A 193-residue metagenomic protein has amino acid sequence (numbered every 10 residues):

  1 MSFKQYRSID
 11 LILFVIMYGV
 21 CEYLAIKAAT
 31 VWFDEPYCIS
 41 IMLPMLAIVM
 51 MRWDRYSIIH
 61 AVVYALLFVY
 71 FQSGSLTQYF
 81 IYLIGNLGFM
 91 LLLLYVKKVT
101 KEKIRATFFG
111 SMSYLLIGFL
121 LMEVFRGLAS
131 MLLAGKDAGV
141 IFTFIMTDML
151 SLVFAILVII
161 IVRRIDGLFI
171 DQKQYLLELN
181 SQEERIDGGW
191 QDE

Functional and structural regions predicted by a protein language model:
M1-M51: Hydrophobic transmembrane alpha-helices
G19, Y23, M90, F119 (+1 more regions): Alpha-helical transmembrane segments
G19-E22, A65-L66, N86: Residue-level recognition of pore/gate-forming positions within transmembrane alpha-helices of multi-pass
A28-P36, S75-G85, Y95-E193: Membrane-embedded alpha-helical hairpins and interfacial helices in multi-pass inner-membrane proteins
P44-I48, F68, G85-Y95: Alpha-helical transmembrane segments and their membrane-interface exit regions
I48-V62, K101-E102: Membrane-helix interface "capping/anchor" motifs
H60-Y82: Membrane-helix boundary elements
